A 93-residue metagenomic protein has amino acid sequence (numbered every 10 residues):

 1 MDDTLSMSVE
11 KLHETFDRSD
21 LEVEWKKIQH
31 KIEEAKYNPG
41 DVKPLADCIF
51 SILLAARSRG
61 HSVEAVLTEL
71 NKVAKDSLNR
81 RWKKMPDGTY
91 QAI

Functional and structural regions predicted by a protein language model:
M1-I93: Flexible "arm" and connector segments at domain edges
